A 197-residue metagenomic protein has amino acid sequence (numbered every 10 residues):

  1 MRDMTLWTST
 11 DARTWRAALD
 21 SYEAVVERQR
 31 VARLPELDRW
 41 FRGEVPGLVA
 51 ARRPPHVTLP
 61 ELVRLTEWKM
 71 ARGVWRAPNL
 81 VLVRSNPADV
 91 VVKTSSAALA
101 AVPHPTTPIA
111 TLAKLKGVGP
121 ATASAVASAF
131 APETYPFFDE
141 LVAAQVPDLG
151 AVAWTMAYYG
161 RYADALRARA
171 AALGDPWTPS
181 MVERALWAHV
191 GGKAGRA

Functional and structural regions predicted by a protein language model:
M1-L65, T134-A197: C-terminal accessory module of base-excision DNA glycosylases/AP lyases that mediates lesion recognition and DNA
W68: A Zn2+-metalloprotease active-site environment signal
V74-V118: Helix-hairpin-helix/helix-loop-helix acidic hairpins
L99, P103, E133, A157: A short glycine-/small-residue-rich loop at the edge of a beta-strand within enzyme catalytic domains
V102, A127-S128, G174: Generic helix-packing signal
T107-D148: Catalytic DNA-binding helix-loop module of base-excision-repair DNA glycosylases/AP lyases
